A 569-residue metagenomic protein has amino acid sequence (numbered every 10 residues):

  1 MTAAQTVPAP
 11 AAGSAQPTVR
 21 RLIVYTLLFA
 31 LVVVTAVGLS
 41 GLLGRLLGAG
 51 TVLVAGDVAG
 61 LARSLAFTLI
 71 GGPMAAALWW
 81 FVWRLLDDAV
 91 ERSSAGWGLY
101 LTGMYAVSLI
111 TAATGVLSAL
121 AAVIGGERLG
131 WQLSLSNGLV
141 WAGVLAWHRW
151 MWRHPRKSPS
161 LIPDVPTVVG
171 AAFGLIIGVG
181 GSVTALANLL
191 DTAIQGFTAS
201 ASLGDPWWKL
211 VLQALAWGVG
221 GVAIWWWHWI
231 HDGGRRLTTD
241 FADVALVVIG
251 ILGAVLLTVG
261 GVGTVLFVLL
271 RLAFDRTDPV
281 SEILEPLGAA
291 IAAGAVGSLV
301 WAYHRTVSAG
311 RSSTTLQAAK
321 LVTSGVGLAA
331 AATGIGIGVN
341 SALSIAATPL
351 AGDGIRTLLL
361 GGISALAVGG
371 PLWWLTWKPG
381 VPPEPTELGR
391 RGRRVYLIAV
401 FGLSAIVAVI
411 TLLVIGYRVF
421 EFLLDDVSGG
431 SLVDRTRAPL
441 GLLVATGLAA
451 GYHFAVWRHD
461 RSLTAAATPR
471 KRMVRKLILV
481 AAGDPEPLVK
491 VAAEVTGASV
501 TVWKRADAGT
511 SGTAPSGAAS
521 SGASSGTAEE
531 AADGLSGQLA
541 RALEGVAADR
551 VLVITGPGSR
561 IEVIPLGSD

Functional and structural regions predicted by a protein language model:
M1-I406, G416-V419, L424-D425, G430-G483 (+2 more regions): Hydrophobic/aromatic interaction determinants used to assemble and anchor large protein complexes
M1-P8, V474-R475, T513, S521 (+1 more regions): Short, intrinsically disordered terminal tails adjacent to the first/last structured region
L412: Aromatic- and Gly/Pro-rich donor/ligand-binding loops that form nucleotide- or phosphate-bearing donor binding pockets
G509-D533: Intrinsically disordered, low-complexity terminal tails and inter-domain linkers enriched for S/T/G/P/D/E
G526-G556, E562-D569: Preference for solvent-exposed, low-hydrophobicity sequence contexts
